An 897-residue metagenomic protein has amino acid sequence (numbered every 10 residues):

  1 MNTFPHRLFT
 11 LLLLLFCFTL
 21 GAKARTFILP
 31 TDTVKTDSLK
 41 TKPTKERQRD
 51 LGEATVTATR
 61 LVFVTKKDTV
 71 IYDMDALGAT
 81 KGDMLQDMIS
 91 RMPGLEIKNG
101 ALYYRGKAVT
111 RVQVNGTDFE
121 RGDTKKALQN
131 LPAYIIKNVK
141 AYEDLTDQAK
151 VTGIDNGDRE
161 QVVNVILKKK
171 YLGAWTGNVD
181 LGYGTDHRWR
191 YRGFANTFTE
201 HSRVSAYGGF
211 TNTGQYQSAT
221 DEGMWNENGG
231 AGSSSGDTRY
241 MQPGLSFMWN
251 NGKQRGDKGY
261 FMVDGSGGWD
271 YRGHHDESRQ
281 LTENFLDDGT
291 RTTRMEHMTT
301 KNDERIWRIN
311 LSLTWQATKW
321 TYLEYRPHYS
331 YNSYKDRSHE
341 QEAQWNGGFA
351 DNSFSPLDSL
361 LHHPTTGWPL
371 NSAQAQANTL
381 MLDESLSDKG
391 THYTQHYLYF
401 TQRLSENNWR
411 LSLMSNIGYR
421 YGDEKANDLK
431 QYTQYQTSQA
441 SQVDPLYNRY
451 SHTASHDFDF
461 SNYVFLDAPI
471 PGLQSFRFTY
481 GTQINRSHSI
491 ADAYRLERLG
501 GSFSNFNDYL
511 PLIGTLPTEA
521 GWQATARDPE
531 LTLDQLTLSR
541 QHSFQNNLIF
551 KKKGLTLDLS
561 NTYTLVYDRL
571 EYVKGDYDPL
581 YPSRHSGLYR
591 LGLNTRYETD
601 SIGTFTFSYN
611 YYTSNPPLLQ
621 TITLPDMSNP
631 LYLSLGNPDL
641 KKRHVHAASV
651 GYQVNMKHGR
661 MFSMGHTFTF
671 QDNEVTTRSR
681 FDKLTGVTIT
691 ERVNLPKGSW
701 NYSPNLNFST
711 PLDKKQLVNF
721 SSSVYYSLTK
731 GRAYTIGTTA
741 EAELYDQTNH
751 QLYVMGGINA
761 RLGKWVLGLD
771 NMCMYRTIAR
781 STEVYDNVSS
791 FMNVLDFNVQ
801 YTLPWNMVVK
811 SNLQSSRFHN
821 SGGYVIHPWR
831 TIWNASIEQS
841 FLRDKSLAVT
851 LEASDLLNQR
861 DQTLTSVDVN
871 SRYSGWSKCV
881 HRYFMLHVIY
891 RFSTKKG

Functional and structural regions predicted by a protein language model:
M1-T10: Bacterial N-terminal signal peptides that target proteins for export
T10-T19: Bacterial N-terminal signal peptides
L20-A24: Sec/Tat signal peptide C-region and signal peptidase I cleavage site
T26-G78, I97-N99, R105-V109, E143 (+1 more regions): Short, acidic, small-residue-rich periplasmic hinge/interaction motif at the N-terminus of Gram-negative outer-membrane
T65-V70, T80-G82, D87-S90, K150-V151 (+2 more regions): Start-of-domain marker
T69-D87, V114-F119, D180-T185, N251: Short, polar/charged loop or turn motifs at beta-strand boundaries
A101-A149, V162-K169, S202: Periplasmic plug
G122-K125, L145-H187, S202-M656, R660-G897: Primarily recognizes Gram-negative and organellar outer-membrane beta-barrels
